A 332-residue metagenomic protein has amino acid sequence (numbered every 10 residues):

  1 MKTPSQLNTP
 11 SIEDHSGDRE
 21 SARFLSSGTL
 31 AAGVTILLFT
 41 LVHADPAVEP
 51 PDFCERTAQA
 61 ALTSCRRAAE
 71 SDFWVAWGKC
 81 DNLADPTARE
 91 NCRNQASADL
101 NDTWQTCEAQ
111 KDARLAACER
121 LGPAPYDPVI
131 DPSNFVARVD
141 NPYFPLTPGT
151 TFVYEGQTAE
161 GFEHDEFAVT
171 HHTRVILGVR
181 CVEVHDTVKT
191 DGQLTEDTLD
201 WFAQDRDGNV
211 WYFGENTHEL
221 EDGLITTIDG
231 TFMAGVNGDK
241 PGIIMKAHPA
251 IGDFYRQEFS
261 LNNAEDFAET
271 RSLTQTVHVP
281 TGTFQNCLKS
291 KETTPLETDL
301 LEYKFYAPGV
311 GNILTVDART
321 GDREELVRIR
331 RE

Functional and structural regions predicted by a protein language model:
M1-L25: N-terminal secretory signal peptides that target proteins for export/translocation
T9, H15-R19, P46, N82 (+4 more regions): Short linear motifs in intrinsically disordered/low-complexity regions
H15-A22, L30, A47, T294: Intrinsically disordered, low-complexity regions of eukaryotic proteins
R23, A32-G33, D45, S133: Intrinsic disorder/low-complexity segments
G28-T40: Bacterial N-terminal signal peptides
A44-A124: Soluble, non-transmembrane alpha-helical interaction regions
N94-E332: Conserved functional acidic sites
